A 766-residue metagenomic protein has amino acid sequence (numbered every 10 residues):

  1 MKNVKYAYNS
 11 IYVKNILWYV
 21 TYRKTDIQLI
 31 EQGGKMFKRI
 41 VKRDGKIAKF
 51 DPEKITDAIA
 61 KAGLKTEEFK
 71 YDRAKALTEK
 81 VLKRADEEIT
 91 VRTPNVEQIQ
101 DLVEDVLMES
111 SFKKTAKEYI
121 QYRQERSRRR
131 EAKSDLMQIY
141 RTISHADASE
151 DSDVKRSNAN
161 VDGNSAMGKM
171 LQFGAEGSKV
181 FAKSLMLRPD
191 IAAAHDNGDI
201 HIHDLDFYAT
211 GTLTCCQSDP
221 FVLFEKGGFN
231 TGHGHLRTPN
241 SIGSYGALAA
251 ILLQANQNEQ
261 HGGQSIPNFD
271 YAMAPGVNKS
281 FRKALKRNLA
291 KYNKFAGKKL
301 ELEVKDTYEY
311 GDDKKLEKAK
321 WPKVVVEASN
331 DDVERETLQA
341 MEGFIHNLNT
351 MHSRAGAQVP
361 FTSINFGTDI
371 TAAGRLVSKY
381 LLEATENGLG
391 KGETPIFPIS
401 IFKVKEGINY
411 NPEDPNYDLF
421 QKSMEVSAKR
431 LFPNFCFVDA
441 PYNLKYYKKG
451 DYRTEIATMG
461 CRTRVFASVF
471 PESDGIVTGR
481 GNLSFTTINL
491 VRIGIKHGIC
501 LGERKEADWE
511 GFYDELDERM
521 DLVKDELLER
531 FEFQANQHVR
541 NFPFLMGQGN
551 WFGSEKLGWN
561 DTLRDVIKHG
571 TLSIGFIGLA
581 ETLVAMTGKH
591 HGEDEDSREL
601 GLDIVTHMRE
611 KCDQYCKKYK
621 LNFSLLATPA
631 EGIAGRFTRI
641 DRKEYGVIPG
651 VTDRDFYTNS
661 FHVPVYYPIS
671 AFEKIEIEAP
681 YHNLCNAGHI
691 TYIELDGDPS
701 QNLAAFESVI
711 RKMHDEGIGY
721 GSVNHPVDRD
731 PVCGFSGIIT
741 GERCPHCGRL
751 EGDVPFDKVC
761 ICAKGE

Functional and structural regions predicted by a protein language model:
K5-Q28, Q32: Short, positively charged and aromatic/hydrophobic N-terminal segments
K24, Q28-I143: Charged, amphipathic alpha-helical regulatory modules used for macromolecular assembly or allosteric control
I55, I59, F269, M273 (+1 more regions): Buried hydrophobic packing segments
A60, L82, K524, L528 (+1 more regions): Amphipathic, well-packed alpha-helical segments that form the structural scaffold of globular domains
E125-R129, D135-K568, K589-H590, D594-E766: Conserved catalytic cores of very large enzyme subunits
L572-A585, T606: Contiguous, well-ordered alpha-helical segments that form the cores/surfaces of helical PPI scaffolds
